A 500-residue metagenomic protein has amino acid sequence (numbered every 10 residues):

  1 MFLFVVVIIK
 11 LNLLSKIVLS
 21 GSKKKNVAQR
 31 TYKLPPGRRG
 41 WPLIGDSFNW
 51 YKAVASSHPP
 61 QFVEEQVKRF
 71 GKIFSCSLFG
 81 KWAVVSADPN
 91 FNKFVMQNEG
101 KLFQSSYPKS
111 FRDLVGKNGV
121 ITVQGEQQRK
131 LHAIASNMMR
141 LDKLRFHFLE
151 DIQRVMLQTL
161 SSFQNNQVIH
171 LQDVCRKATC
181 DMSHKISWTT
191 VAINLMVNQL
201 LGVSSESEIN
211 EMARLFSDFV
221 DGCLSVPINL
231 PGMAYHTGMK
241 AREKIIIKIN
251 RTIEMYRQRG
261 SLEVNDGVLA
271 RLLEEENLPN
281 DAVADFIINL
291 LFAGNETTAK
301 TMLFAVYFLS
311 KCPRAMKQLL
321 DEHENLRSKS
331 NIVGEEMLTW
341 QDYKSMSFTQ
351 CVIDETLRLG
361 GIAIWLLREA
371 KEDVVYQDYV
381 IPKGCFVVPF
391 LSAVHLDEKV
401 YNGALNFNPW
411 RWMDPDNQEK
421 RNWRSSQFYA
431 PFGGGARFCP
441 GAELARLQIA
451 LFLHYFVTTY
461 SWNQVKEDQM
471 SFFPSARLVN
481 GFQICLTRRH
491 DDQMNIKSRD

Functional and structural regions predicted by a protein language model:
M1-K10, P35, L215-D218, E324-L326 (+1 more regions): Cytochrome P450 proximal C-terminal region
M1-K117, E126-K130, D151-Q158, E372 (+2 more regions): N-terminal membrane-proximal hinge/A-helix region immediately C-terminal to the signal-anchor transmembrane segment
F2, G37-E64, W82, P108-L201 (+7 more regions): Cytochrome P450 catalytic-domain helical core, especially the substrate-recognition surface and oxygen-activation
W50-G71, I247, R251, M255 (+3 more regions): Conserved cytochrome P450 K-helix E-x-x-R motif and the immediately C-terminal K′/meander segment
R140-K143, D181, I193-N194, A241-M302 (+3 more regions): Conserved cytochrome P450 catalytic core segment spanning the I/J/K helices
T297-E322, E443-T458: Cytochrome P450 catalytic-core helices
P389-K420: Conserved cytochrome P450 K-helix/beta-meander segment immediately N-terminal to the heme-binding cysteine loop
P415-Q448: Cytochrome P450 heme-thiolate "Cys pocket" and heme-binding signature region
